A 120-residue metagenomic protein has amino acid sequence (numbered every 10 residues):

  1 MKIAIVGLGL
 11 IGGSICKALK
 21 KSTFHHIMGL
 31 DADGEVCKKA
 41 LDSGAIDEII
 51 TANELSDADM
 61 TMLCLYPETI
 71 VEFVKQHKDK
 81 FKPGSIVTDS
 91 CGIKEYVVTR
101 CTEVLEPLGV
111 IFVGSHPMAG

Functional and structural regions predicted by a protein language model:
M1-A52: NAD(P)+-binding Rossmann beta1-loop-alpha1 motif at the extreme N-terminus of oxidoreductases
M1-K2, H26, D57, P83 (+2 more regions): Short, Lys/Arg-enriched, disordered terminal segments
V6, L30, C64, T88-C91 (+1 more regions): Structural motif
C16-K17, L41-D42, V74-Q76, T99-T102: Short amphipathic alpha-helical segments
G34, N53-S56, K94, A119: Residue-level detector of flexible, active-site-proximal loop/helix-junction positions within diverse enzyme catalytic
E35-V36, T69, K94-V97: Conserved short alpha-helix immediately C-terminal to the canonical SAM/SAH-binding motif I of Rossmann-like
A52-F81, S85-T88: Rossmann-like NAD(P)-binding element
Q76-G120: Rossmann-like NAD(P)(H) cofactor-binding subdomain of soluble oxidoreductases
